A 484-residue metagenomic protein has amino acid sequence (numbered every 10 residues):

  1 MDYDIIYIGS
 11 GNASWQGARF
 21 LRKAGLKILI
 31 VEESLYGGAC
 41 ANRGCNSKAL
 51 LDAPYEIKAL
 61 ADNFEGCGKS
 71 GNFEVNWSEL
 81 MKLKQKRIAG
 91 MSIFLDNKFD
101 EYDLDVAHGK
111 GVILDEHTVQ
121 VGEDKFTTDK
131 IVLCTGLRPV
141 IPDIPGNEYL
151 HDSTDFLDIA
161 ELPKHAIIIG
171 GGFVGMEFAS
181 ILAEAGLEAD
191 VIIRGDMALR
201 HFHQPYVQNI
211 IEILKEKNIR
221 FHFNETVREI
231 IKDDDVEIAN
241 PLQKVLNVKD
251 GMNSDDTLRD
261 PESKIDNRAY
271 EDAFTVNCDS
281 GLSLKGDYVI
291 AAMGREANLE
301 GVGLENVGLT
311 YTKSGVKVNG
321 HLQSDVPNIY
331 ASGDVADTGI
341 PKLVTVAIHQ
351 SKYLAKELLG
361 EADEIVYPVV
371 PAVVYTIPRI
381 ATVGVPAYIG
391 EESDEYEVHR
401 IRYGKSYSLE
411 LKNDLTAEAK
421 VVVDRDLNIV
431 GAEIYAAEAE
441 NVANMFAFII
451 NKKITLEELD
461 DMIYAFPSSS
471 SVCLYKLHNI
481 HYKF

Functional and structural regions predicted by a protein language model:
M1-I5, S10-Q16, K23, E216 (+5 more regions): Mid-to-C-terminal Rossmann-like scaffold of FAD/NAD(P)H-dependent oxidoreductases
D2-Y3, R19-L26, V31-L162, G195-L199 (+7 more regions): Glycine-rich flavin
I6-I8, G111, F126-G136, I169 (+1 more regions): Short hydrophobic core segments
G9-N12, E33-S34, G171-G172: Glycine-rich Rossmann-fold phosphate-binding loop(s) that bind the pyrophosphate of adenine dinucleotide cofactors
C45, T135-E188, R220, E305-V307 (+1 more regions): Glycine-rich dinucleotide-binding loop and its adjacent helix/turn
G71, V106, V112-Q120, A185-G320: A Rossmann-like FAD-binding core segment of flavoenzymes
E148-P163, A269, S283-E357: FAD-site-proximal beta/loop scaffold in flavoenzymes
A439-K452: A short, polar/charged loop-to-alpha-helix boundary motif
